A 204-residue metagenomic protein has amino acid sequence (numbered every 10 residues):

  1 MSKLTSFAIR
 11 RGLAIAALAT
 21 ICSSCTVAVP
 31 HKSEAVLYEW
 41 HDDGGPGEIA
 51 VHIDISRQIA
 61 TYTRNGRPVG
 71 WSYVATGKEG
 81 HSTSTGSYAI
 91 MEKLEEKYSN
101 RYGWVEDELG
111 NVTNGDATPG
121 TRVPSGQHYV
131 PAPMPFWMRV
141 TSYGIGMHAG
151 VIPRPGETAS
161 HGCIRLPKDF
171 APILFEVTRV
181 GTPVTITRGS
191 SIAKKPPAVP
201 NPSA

Functional and structural regions predicted by a protein language model:
S2-L13: Bacterial N-terminal signal peptides that target proteins for export
S2-L4, A28-P30, S82-T85, W104-A204: Exported/periplasmic cell-wall-interacting domains
G12-S23: Bacterial N-terminal signal peptides
C25-Y129, F136-W137, T182: Cell wall/extracellular polymer interaction/catalysis modules
